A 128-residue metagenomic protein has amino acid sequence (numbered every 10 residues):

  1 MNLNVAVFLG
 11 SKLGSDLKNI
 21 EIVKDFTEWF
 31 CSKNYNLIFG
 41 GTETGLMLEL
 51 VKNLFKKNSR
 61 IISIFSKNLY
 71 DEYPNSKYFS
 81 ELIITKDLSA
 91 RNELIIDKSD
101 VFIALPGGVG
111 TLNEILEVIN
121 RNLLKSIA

Functional and structural regions predicted by a protein language model:
M1-I61: Glycine-rich beta-alpha loop segments
K12, N68, L123: Short, glycine/serine-rich, charged loops/turns that create anion-binding and catalytic segments at active sites
D16-K18, L112-L116: Glycine/threonine-rich flexible loop motifs
W29-N36, S99-F102, S126-A128: Short, surface-exposed connector motifs at secondary-structure boundaries
G45-L105, G110-T111: Acidic/glycine-enriched connector segments
F65, R121-A128: Short, acidic/small-residue loops that bind anionic groups at enzyme active sites
G110, E117-L123: Conserved thiamine diphosphate
